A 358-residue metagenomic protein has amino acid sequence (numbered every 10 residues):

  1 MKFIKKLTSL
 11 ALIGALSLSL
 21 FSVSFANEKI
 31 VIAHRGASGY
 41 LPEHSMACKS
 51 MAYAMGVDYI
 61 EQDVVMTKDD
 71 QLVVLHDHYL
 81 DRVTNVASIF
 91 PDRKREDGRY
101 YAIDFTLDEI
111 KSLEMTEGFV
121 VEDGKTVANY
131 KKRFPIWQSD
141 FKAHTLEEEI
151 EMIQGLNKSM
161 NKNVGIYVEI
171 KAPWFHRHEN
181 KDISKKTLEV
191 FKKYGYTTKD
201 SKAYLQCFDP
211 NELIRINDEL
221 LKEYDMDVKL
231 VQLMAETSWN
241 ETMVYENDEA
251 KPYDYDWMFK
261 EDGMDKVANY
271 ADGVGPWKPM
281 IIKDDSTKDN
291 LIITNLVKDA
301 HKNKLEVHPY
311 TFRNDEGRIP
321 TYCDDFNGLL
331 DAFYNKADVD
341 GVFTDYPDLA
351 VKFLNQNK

Functional and structural regions predicted by a protein language model:
M1-A11: Bacterial N-terminal signal peptides that target proteins for export
A11-S19: Bacterial N-terminal signal peptides
S22-K358: Phosphate-group recognition and catalysis centered on beta-loop-alpha active-site segments
